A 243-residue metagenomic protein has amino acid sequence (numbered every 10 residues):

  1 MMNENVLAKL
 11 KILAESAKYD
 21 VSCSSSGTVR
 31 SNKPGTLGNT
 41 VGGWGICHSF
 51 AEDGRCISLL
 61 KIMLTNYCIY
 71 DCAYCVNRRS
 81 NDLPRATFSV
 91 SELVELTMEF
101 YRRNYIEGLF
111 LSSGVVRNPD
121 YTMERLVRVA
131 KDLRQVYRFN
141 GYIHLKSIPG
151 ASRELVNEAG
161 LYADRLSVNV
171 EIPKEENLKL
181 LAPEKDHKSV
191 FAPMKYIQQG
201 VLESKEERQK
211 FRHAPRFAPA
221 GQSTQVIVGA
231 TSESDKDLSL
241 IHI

Functional and structural regions predicted by a protein language model:
M1-Y67: Flexible, acidic/Gly-rich N-terminal and inter-domain linker regions that tether and position cofactor-handling modules
Y67-N77: Local cysteine-cluster metal-coordination motifs and their immediate loop/turn environment, predominantly Fe-S cluster
C68, R153-V156: Short, glycine/polar-rich helix-capping loops at beta-to-alpha or helix-loop-helix junctions that flank or form
R78-L93, Y101-L126, D132-R153, G160-F211 (+1 more regions): Core AdoMet radical
L238: Catalytic NTP-binding/metal-coordinating core of nucleotidyl cyclase/transferase enzymes
I241-I243: Conserved small/polar residues in nucleotide/adenosyl-binding loops
